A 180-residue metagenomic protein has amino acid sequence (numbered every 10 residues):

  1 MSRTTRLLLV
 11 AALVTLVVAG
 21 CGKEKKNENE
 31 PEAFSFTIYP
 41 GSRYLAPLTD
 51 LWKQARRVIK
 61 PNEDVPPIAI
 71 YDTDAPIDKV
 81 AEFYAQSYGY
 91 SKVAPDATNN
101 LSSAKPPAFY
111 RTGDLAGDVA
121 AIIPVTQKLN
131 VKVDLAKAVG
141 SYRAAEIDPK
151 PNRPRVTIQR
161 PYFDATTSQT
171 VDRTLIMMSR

Functional and structural regions predicted by a protein language model:
M1-L9: Bacterial N-terminal signal peptides that target proteins for export
L9-L16: Bacterial N-terminal signal peptides
V18-G20: C-terminal motif of bacterial Sec signal peptides marking the signal peptidase cleavage site
G22-R180: An acidic-aromatic pocket/loop used at catalytic or ligand-binding sites
